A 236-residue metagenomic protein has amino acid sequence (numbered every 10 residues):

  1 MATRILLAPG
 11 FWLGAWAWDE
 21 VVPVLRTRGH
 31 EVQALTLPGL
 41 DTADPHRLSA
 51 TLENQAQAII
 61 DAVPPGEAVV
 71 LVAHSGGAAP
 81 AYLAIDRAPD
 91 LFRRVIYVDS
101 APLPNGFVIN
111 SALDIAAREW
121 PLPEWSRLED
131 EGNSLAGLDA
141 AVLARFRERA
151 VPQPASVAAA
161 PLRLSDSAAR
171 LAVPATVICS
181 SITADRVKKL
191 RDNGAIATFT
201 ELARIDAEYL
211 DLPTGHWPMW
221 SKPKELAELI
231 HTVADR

Functional and structural regions predicted by a protein language model:
T3-T42: Conserved HGGG/HGGXW glycine-rich cap/lid loop of the alpha/beta-hydrolase fold
L37-V70, D86, N110-A116: Active-site loop/oxyanion-hole signature of alpha/beta-hydrolase fold enzymes
V72-A81: Gly/Ala-rich beta-loop-alpha elbow adjacent to hydrolase catalytic centers
D86, D90-F92, I96-G132, V157 (+3 more regions): Flexible "cap/lid" loop of the alpha/beta hydrolase fold
E148-A168: Active-site nucleophile elbow and catalytic-triad environment of alpha/beta-hydrolase enzymes
V177-C179: Short beta-strand/loop motif that positions the catalytic acidic residue of the alpha/beta-hydrolase fold
A184-P213, E228, T232-V233: Conserved loop-alpha-helix segment in the C-terminal half of the alpha/beta-hydrolase fold that carries the catalytic
L210-P223: Catalytic histidine-centered segment of alpha/beta-hydrolase-like enzymes
